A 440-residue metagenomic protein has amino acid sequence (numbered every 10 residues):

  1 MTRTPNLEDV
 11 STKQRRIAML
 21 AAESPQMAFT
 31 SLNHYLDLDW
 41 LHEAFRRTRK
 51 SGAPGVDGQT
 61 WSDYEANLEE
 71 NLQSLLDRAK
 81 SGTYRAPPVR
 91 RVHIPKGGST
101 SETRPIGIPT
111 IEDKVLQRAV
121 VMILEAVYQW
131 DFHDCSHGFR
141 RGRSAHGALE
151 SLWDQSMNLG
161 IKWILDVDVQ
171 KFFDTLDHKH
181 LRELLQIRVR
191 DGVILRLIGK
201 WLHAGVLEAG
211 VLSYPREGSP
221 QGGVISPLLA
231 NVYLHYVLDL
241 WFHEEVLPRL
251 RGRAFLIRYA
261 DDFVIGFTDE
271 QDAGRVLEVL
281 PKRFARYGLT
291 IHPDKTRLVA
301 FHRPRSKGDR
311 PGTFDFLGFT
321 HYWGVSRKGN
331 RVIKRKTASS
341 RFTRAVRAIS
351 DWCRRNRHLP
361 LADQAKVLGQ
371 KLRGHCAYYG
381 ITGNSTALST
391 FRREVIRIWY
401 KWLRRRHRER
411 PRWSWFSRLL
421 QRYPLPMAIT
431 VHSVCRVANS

Functional and structural regions predicted by a protein language model:
M1-S440: Non-catalytic terminal/accessory segments
